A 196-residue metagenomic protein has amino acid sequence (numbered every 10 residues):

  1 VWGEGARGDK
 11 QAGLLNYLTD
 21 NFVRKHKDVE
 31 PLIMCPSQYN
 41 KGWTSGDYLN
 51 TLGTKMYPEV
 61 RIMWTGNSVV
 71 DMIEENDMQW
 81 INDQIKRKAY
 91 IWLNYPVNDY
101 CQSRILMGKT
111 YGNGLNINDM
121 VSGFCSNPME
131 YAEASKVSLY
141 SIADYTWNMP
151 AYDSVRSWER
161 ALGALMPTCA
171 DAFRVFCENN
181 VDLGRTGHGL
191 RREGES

Functional and structural regions predicted by a protein language model:
W2-D153: Catalytic-core regions of glycoside hydrolase
W147, A151-S196: C-terminal functional modules
